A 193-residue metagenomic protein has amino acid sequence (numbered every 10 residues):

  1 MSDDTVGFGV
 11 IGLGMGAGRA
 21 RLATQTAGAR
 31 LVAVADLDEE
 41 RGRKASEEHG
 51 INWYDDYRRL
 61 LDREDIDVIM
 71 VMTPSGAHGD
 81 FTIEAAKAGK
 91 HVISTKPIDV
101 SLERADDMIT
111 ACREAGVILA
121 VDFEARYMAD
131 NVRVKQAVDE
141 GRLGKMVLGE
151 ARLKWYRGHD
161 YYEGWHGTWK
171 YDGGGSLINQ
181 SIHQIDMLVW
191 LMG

Functional and structural regions predicted by a protein language model:
M1-H49: N-terminal Rossmann-like dinucleotide-binding module
V6, D106-A125, L143-A151: Rossmann-fold dehydrogenase core element
R19, H78, H183: Histidine-centered divalent metal-coordination motifs
T26-G28, R63-E64, M128: Acidic-histidine catalytic/liganding microenvironments
A33, V68, L148: Short, Asp-centered acidic motifs that coordinate Mg2+ and/or phosphate in catalytic or ligand-binding sites
G42, F81, M108, R133-V134: Aromatic/hydrophobic pocket-lining residues that form π-stacking "cages" and hydrophobic walls in ligand
H49-A111: Beta-loop-alpha module in the N-terminal Rossmann-like domain of NAD(P)-dependent dehydrogenases, especially those
A125-G193: Predominantly a Rossmann-like dinucleotide-binding segment in NAD(P)-dependent oxidoreductases
